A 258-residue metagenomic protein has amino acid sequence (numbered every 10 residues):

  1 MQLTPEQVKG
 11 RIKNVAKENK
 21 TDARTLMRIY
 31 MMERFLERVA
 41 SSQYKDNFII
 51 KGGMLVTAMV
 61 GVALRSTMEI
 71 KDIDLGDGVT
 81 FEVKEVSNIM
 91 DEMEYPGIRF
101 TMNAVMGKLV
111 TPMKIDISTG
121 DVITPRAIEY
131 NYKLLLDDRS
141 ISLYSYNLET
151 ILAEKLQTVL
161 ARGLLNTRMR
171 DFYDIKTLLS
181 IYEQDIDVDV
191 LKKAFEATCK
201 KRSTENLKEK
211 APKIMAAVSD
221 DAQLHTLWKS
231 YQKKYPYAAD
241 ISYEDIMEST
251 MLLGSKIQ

Functional and structural regions predicted by a protein language model:
M1-F48, A58-Q258: Structured mid-to-C-terminal alpha-helical surface segments
L55: Catalytic metal-binding/acid-base residues of hydrolase active sites
